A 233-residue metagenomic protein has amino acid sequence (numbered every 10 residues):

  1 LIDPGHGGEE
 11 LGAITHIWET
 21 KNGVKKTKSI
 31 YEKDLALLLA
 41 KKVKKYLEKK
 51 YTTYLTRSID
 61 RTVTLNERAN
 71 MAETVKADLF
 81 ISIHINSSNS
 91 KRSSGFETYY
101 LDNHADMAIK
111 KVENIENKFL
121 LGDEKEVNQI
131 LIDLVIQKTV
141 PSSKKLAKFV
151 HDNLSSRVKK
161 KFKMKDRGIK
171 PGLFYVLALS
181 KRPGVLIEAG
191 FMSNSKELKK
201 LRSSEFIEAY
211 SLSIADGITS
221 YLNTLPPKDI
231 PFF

Functional and structural regions predicted by a protein language model:
L1-V127, D133-V140, K144-K148, E208 (+2 more regions): Catalytic-core regions of hydrolytic enzymes
I14-T15, N89, I136-F233: Active-site-adjacent mobile loop/cap segments within catalytic or ligand-binding domains
